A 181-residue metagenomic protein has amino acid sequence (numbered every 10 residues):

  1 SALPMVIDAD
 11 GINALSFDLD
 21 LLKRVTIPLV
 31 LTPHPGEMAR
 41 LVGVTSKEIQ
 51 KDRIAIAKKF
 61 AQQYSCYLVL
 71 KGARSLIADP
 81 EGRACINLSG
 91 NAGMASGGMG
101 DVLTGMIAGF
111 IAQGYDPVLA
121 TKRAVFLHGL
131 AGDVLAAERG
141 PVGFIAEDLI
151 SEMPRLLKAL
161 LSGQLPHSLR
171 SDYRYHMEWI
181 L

Functional and structural regions predicted by a protein language model:
S1-S89, L160-L181: Glycine-rich phosphate/dinucleotide-binding loop and adjoining beta-alpha-beta core of small-molecule
I7, L68, I86-S89, G93-G97 (+2 more regions): Short glycine- and Lys/Arg-enriched binding-loop motifs that mark or flank ligand-binding interfaces
N13, R74, A92, M99-L103 (+2 more regions): Gly/Ser/Thr-rich beta-alpha loop segments that engage phosphate groups in nucleotides
R40, S96-L127: Short, small-residue alpha-helix embedded
L41-V42, L88-M94, T104, A108 (+1 more regions): Short beta-alpha connecting loops at secondary-structure transitions that line or flank enzyme active sites
V44-D52, G114-K122, G140-F144: Short, charged, surface-exposed loops that flank catalytic or proteolytic processing sites
A55-K58, C85, T104-G105, V118 (+1 more regions): Feature representing long, continuous alpha-helical segments
L130-L181: Charged C-terminal helix
